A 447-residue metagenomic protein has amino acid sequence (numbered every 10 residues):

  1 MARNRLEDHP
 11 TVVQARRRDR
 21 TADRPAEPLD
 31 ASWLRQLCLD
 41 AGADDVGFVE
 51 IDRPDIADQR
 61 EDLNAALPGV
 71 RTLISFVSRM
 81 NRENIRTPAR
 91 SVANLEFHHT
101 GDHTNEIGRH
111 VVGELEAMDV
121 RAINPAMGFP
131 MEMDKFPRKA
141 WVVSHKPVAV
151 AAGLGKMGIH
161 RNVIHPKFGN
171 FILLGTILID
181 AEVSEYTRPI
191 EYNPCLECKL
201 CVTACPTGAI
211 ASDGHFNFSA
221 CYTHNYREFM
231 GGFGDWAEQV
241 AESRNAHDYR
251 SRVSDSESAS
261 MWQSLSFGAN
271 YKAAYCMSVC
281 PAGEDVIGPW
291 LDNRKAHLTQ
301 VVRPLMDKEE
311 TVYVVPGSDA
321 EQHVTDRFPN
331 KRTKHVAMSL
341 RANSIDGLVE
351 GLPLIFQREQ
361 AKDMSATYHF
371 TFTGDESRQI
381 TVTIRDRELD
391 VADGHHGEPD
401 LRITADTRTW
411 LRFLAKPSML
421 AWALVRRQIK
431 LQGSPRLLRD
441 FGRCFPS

Functional and structural regions predicted by a protein language model:
M1-T104: Non-catalytic, usually N-terminal nucleic-acid engagement modules in DNA/RNA processing proteins
W33, E106-H110, E114, G351 (+1 more regions): Long, highly charged amphipathic alpha-helices
A57, H99-E284, G288-Q300: Catalytic cores of enzyme domains
N64-G69, I164-F171, H395: Short glycine/proline-enriched loop/turn "hinge" motifs that connect secondary-structure elements and lie
V70, L173, C276, A366 (+1 more regions): Residues that flank catalytic or metal-binding motifs in active/ligand-binding sites
L73-S75, T176, V279, T381: Conserved hydrophobic/aromatic beta-strand scaffold that supports enzyme active sites
E83, S184-R188, D390-D393: Short small-residue beta-strand/loop micro-motif enriched in glycine and branched aliphatics
Q300-S447: Feature captures hydrophobic
